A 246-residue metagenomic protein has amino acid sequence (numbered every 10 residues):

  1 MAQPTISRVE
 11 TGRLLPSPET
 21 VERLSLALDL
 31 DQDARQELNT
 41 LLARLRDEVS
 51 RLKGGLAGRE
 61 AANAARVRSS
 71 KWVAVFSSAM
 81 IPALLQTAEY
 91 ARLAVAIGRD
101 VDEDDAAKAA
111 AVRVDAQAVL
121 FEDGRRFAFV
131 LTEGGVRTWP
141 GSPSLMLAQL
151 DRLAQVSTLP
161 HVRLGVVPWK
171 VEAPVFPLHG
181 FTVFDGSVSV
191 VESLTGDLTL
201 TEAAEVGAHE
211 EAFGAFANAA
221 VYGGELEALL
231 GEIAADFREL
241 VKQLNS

Functional and structural regions predicted by a protein language model:
P4, R8-T138, Y222-S246: Interdomain hinge/linker segments and adjacent boundary elements that couple functional modules
P143-S246: C-terminal regulatory/effector modules of DNA-binding transcriptional regulators
